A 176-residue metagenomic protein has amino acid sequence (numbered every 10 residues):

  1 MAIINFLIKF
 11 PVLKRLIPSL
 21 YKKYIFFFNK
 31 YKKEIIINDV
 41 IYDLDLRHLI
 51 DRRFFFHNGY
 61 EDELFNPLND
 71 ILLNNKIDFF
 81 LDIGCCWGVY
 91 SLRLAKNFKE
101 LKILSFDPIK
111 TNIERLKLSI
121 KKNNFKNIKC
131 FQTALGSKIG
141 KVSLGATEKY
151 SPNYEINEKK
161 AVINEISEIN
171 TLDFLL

Functional and structural regions predicted by a protein language model:
M1-L176: Phosphate/nucleotide-binding beta-alpha loop and adjacent structural elements of enzyme active sites
